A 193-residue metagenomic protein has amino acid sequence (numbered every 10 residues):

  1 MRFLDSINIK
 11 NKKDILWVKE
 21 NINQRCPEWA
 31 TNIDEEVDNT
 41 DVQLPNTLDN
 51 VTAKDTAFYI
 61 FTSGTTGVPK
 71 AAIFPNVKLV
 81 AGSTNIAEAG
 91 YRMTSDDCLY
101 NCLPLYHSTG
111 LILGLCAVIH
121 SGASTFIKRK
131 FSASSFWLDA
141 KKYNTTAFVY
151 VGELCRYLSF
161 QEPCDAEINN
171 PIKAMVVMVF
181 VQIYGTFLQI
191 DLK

Functional and structural regions predicted by a protein language model:
M1-F3, K70-I73, N101, S124-K130: Short beta-strand->loop structural element characteristic of the AMP-binding/adenylate-forming
R2-N50: Nucleotide 5′-phosphate-binding alpha/beta core
L4, L79, A117-I119: Short hydrophobic alpha-helical segments of the AMP-binding
D5-C26, H120-S124, K128-K193: Conserved adenylate-forming
D38-F61, V68, Y91-C98: Conserved pre-ATP/AMP-binding loop-to-beta segment of ANL
A53, A72-T94, C102, Y106 (+3 more regions): Conserved structural elements of the adenylate-forming
T56, T62-T65, L99, L105 (+3 more regions): Conserved S/T- and glycine-rich ATP-binding loop of Class I adenylate-forming
G90-K128, Y150, L154, V177: Conserved AMP-binding loop of ANL adenylate-forming enzymes
